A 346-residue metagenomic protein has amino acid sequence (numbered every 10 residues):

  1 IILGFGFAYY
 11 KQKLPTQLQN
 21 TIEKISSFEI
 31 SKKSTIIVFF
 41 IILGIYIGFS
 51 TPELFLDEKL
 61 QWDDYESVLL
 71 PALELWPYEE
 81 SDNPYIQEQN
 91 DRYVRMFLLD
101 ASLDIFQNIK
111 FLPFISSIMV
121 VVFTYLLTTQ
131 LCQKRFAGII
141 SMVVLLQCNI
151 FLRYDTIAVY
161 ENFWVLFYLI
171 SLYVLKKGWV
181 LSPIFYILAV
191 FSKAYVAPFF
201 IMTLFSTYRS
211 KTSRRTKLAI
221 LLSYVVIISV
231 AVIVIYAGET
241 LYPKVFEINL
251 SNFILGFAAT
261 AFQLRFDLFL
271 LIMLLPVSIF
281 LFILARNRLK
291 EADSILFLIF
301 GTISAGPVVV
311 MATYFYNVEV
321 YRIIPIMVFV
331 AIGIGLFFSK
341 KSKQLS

Functional and structural regions predicted by a protein language model:
I1-P52, A292-F297: Start-transfer (signal-anchor) and selected internal transmembrane alpha helices of multi-pass inner/ER membrane
T51-L73, Y78-L98: Extracytoplasmic catalytic/substrate-binding loops of multi-pass membrane glycan-assembly enzymes
Q89, Y93-V122, Y154: Loop-to-helix entry region of an early transmembrane alpha helix in multi-pass inner-membrane enzymes
V120-Y125, F269-S294, G333: Hydrophobic, aromatic-rich transmembrane alpha-helices and their immediate juxtamembrane boundary segments
T124-Q147, V165-L166: Transmembrane-helix signature of polytopic, membrane-embedded enzymes that assemble or transfer cell-envelope glycans
R153-E161: Short acidic/glycine- and proline-prone juxtamembrane loop motifs at membrane-interface regions of multi-pass membrane
Y168-L181: Membrane-interface transmembrane helices that cradle and orient dolichyl/undecaprenyl
V180-T203: Membrane-interface alpha helices of multi-pass inner-membrane proteins
